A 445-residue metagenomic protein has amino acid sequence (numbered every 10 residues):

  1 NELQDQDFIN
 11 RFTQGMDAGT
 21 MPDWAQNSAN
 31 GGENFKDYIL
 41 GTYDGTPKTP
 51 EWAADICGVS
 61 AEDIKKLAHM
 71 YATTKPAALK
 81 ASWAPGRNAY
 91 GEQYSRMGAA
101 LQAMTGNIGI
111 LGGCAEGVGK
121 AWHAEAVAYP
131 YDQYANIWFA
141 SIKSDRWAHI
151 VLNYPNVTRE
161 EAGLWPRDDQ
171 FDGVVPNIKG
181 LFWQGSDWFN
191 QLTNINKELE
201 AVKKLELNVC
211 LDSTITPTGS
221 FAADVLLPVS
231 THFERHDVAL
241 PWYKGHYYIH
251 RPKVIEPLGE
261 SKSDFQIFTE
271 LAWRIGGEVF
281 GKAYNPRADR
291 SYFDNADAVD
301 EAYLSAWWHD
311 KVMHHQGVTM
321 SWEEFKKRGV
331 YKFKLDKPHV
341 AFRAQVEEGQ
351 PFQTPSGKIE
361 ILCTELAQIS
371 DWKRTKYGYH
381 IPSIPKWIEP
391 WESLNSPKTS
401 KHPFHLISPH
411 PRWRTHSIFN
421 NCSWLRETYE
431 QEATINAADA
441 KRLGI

Functional and structural regions predicted by a protein language model:
N1-L3, Y43, A61, A68-K75 (+5 more regions): Structural signal for hydrophobic packing residues in well-ordered secondary-structure cores of soluble enzyme domains
N1-T74: Long, well-ordered, tryptophan-enriched scaffold segments
Q4-N10, A78, G109-E116, F280-R287: Flexible, glycine/charged-enriched surface loops at secondary-structure junctions
G31-F35, P47-W52, K80-P85, Y247-E256: Flexible glycine/proline-enriched surface loops and loop-helix/loop-strand junctions
A53-I56, S82-Y90, K120-H123, S186-F189: Conserved short loop/turn motifs at secondary-structure junctions
A100-F221, T231-V238, K326-L443: Extended redox/cofactor-interaction regions of prokaryotic respiratory oxidoreductases
F233-P257, I267-F268, A272-R274: Glycine/threonine-rich phosphate-binding loop and adjacent beta-strand/alpha-helix elements that clamp
I255-G329: Long, C-terminal catalytic modules of enzymes
